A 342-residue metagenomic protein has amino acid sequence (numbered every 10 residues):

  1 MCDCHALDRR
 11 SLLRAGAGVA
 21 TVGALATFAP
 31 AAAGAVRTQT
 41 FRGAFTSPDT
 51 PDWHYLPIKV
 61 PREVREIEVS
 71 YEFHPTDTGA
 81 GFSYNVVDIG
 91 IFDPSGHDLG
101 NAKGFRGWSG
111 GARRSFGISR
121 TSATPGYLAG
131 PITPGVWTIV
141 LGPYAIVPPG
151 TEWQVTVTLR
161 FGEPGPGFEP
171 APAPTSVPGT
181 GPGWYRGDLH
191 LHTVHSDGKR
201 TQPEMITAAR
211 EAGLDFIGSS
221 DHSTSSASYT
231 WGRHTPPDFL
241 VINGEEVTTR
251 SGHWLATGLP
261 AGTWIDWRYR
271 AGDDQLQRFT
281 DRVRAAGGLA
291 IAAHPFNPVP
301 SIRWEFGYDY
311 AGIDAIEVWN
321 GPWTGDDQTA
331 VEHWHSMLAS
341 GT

Functional and structural regions predicted by a protein language model:
M1-D8, A20-A24: N-terminal secretory signal peptides
A29-P30: N-terminal signal peptide c-region/cleavage motif recognized by signal peptidases
A33-D77, F161, S176-P178: Solvent-exposed, flexible loop/coil segments flanking beta-strands in beta-rich domains
V36-P48, P75-T124: Surface-exposed beta-strand/loop patches in noncatalytic accessory domains and peripheral targeting/linker segments
R65-I67, A129-A145: Noncatalytic modules at the cell exterior or secretory-pathway interfaces, chiefly beta-strand-rich lectin/adhesion
T76-D77, Y144-P149: Short acidic/polar inter-strand loop motif in beta-rich domains
V147-T158: Edge beta-strands of jelly-roll/beta-sandwich modules across compartments, strongly enriched in secreted/luminal
P172-A311, E317-S340: A metal-dependent hydrolase metal-coordination microenvironment
